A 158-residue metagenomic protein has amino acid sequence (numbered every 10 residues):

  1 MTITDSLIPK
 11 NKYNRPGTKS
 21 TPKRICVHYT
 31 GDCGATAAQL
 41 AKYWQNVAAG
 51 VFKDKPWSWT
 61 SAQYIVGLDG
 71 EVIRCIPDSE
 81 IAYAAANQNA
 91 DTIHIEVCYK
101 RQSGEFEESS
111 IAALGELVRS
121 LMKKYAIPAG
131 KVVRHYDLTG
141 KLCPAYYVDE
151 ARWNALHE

Functional and structural regions predicted by a protein language model:
M1-A86: N-terminal catalytic cores of peptidoglycan-degrading enzymes
M1-I25, K100-E158: Basic/polar, cationic surfaces and motifs that engage anionic cell-wall and phosphate/carboxylate ligands
T30-G31, D78, Q88-S103, K123 (+1 more regions): Cell-envelope and extracellular/periplasmic
L40-K42, N87-A90, E108, Y147: Surface-exposed beta-strand edges and their flanking turn/coil or helix-capping segments
W44-G50, Y83-A85, T92-I95, A112-E116 (+1 more regions): Short, low-complexity, polar/charged sequence segments that are solvent-exposed and flexible
K55-Q63, H94-V97, E105-F106, K124-A129: Short C-terminal domain-edge/linker segments immediately following a structured domain
